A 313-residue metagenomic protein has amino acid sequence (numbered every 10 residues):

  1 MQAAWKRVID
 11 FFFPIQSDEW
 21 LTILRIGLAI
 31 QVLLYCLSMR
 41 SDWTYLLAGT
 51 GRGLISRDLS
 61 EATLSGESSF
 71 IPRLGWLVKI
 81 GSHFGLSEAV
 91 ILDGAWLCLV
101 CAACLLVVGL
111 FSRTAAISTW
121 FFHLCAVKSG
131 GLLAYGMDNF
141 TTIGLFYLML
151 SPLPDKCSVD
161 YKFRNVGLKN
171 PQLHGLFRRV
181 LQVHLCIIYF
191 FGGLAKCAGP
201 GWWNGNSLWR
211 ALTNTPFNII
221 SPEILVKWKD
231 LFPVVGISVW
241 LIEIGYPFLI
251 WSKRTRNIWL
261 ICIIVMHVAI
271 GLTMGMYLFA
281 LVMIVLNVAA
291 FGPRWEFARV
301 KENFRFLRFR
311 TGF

Functional and structural regions predicted by a protein language model:
M1-F313: Alpha-helical membrane-anchoring segments
